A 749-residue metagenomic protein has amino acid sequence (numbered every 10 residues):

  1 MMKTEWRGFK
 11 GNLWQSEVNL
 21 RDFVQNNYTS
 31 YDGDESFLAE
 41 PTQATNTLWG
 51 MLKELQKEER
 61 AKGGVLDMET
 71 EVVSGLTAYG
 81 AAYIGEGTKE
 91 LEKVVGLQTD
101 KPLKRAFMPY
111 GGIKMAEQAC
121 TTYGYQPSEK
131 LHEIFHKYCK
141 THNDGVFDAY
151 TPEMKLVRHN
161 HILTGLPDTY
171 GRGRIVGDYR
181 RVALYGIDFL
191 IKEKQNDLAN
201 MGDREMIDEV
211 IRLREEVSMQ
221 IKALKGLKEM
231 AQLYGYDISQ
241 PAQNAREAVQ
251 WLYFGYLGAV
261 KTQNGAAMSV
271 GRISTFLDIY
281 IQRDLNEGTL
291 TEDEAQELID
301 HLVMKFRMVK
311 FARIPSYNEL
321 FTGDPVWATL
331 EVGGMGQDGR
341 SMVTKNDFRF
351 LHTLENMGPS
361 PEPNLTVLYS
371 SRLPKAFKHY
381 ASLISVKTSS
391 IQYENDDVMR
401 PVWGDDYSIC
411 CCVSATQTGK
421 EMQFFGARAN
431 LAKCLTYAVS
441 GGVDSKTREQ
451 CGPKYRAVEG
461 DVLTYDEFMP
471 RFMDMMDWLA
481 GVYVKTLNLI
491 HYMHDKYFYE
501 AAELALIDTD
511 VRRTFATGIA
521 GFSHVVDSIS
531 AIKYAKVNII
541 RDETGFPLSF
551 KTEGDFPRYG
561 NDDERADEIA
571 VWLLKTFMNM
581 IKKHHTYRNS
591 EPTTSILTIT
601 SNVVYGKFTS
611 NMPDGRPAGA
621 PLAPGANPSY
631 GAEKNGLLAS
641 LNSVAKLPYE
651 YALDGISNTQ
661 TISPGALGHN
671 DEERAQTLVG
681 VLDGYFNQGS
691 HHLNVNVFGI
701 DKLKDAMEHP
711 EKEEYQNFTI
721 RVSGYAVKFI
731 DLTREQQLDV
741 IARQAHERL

Functional and structural regions predicted by a protein language model:
M2-L749: Conserved catalytic cores of very large enzyme subunits
